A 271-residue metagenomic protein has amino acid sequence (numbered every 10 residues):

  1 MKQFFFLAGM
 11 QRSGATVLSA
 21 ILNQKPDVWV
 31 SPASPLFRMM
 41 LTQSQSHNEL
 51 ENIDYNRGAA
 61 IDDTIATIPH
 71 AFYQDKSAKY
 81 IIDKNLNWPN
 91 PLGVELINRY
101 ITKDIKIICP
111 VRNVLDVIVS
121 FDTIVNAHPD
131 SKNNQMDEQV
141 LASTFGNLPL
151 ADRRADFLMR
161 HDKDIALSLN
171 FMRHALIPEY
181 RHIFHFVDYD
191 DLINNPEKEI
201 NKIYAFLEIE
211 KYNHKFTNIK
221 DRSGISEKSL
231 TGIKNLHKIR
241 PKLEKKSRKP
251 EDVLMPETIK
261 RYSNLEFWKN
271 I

Functional and structural regions predicted by a protein language model:
M1-F4, F145-M159, R173-E179, E197-K198 (+1 more regions): PAPS-dependent sulfotransferases, especially Golgi type II membrane carbohydrate sulfotransferases
M1-K76, R222-I225, L236: PAPS-dependent sulfotransferase catalytic core
T16-S19, F37-M40, P89-L92, L115-S120 (+1 more regions): Short catalytic/ligand-binding loop motif for oxyanion handling, primarily in non-cytosolic enzymes, centered on
K25, N85-L86, T102, R181: Acidic-histidine catalytic/liganding microenvironments
L41-S46, V94, V119-T123, P129-D130 (+2 more regions): Short aromatic-enriched loop/helix-cap "lid" or pocket-rim segments at secondary-structure transitions that line
I61-Q74, V119-F206: PAPS-dependent sulfotransferase catalytic domain
P69-V94: Glycine-rich phosphate-binding loop used to anchor ATP phosphates in small-molecule kinases, encompassing both
Y100-I124: Conserved phosphate-donor/acceptor-positioning beta-strand/loop module used by diverse small-molecule
